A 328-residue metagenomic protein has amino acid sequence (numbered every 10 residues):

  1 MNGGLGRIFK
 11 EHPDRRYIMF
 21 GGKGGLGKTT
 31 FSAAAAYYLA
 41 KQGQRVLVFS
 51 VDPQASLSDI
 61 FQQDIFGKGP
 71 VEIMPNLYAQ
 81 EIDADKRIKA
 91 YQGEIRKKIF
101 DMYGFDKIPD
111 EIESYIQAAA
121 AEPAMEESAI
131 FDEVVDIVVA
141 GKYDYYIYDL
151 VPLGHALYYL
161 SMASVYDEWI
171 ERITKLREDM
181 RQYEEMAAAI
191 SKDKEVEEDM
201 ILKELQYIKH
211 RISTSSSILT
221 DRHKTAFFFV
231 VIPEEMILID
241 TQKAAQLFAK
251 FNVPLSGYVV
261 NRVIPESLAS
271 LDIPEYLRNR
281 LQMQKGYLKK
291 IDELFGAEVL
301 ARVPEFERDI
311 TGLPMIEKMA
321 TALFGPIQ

Functional and structural regions predicted by a protein language model:
M1-H12, T214-Q328: C-terminal lobe/tail of nucleotide-utilizing enzymes
M1-I18, K23-L26, F31, Y37-L202 (+1 more regions): Nucleotide-state-sensitive switch-loop elements of NTP-binding domains
A34-A35, E133, T214, A244: Short, hydrophobic/aromatic alpha-helical segments in well-folded domains
S128, K209, L281, K285: Electropositive phosphate-/nucleotide-binding environments in soluble metabolic enzymes
D199-S215, I237: C-terminal-of-GTPase-core extension/linker across diverse P-loop GTPases
